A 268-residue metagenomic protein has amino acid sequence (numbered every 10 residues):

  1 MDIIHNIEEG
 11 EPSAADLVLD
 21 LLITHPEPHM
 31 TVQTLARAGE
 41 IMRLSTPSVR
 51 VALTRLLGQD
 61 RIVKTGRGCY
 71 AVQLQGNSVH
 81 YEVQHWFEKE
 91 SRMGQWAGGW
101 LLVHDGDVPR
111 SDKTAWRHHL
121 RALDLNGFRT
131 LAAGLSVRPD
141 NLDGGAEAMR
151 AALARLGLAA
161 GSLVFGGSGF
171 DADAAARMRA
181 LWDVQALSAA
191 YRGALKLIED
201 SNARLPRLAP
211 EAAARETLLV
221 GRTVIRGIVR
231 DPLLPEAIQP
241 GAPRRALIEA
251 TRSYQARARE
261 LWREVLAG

Functional and structural regions predicted by a protein language model:
M1-L21: Short alpha-helical segments that sit at the start of domains
P28-G39: Short acidic, hydrophobic short linear motifs in intrinsically disordered regions
A52-Q59, L123: Basic amphipathic alpha-helical segments that dock to polyanions
L57-R67: A short, conserved structural fragment
G68-L74: Minor-groove-contacting beta-hairpin "wing" of winged helix-turn-helix DNA-binding domains
S78-L101: Short, amphipathic alpha-helical interaction segments positioned at domain boundaries
V108-R204: Mid-protein regulatory/catalytic core that forms ligand/cofactor-binding pockets and protein-protein interaction
A175-G268: C-terminal regulatory/effector modules of DNA-binding transcriptional regulators
